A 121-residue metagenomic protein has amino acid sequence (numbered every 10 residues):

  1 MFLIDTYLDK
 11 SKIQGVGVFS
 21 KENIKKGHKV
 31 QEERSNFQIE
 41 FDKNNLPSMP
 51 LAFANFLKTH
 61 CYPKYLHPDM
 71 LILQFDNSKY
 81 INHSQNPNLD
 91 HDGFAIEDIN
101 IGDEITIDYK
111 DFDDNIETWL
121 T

Functional and structural regions predicted by a protein language model:
M1-T121: Conserved catalytic SET/PR domain of SAM-dependent protein methyltransferases, capturing the structural core that binds
